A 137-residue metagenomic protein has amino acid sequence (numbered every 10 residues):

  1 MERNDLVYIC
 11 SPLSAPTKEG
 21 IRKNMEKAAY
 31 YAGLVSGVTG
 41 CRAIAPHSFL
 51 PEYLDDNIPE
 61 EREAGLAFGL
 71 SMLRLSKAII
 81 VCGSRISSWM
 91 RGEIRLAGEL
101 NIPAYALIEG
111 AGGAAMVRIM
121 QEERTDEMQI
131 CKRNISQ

Functional and structural regions predicted by a protein language model:
M1-Q137: Conserved catalytic or regulatory cores that recognize and/or transform ribose-phosphate-containing ligands
